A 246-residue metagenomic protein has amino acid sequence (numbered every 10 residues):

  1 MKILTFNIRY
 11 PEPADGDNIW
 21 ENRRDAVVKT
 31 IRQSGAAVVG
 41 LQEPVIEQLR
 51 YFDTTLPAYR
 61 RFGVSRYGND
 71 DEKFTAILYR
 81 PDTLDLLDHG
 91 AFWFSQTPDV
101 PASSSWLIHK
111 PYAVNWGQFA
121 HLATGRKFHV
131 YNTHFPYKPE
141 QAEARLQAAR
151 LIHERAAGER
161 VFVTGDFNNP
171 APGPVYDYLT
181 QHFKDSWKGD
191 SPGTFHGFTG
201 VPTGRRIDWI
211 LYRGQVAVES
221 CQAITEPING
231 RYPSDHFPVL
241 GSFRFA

Functional and structural regions predicted by a protein language model:
M1-P13, L87-A91, W116, R126-P136: Active-site-proximal beta-strand elements of phosphoester/diester hydrolases
M1-T55, R66-K73, F128, R244-A246: N-terminal, active-site-proximal structural segment of metallo-dependent hydrolase catalytic domains
T5-D25, F94-H109, P136-Q141: Acidic/histidine-rich helix-loop elements that form or flank divalent-metal/phosphate-binding sites at the catalytic
F6-R9, Q42-P44, V64-Y67, R80 (+3 more regions): Active-site-proximal beta-strand/loop segments in catalytic clefts of secreted hydrolases
V38-K127, S220-A223: Structured beta-strand-rich core segments of catalytic domains in phosphoester-bond hydrolases
T83, E154-F162, N168-A246: Metal-dependent phosphoester-hydrolase catalytic domains
P111-T133, Q141-F167, V175-D177: His/acidic metal-ligating clusters that form di-metal
